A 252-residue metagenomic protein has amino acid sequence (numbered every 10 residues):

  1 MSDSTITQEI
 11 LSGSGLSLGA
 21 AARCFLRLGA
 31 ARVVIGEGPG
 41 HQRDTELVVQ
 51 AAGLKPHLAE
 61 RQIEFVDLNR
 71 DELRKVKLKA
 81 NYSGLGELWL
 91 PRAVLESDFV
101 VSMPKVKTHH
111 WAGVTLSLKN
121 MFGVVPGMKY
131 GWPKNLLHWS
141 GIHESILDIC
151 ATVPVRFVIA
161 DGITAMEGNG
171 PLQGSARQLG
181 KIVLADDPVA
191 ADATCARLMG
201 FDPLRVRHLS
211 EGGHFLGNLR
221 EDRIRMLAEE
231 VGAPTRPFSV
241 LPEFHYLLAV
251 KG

Functional and structural regions predicted by a protein language model:
M1-G252: N-terminal and secondary-structure boundary signal
